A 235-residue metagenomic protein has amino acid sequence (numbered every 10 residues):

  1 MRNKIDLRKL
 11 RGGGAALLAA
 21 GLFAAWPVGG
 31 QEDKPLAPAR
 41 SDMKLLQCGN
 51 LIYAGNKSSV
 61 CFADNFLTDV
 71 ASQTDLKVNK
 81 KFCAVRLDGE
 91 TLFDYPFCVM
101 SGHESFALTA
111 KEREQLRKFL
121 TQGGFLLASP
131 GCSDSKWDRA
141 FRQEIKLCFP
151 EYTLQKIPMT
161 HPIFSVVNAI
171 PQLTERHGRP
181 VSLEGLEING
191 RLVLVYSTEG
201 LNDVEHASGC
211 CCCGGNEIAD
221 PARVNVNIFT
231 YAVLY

Functional and structural regions predicted by a protein language model:
R2-A16: Bacterial N-terminal signal peptides that target proteins for export
R2-I5, S59-A140, L147, S197: Helical hinge/lid and interdomain linker segments adjacent to catalytic or ligand-binding clefts that mediate domain
G14-A25: Bacterial N-terminal signal peptides
W26-F97, H103-E104, L201-N202, S208-Y235: Aromatic-Pro/Gly-enriched surface loop or interdomain linker that acts as a lid/target-recognition segment
A37-D42, Q115-L116, I188: Short, surface-exposed loop and linker segments with low hydrophobicity and enrichment for Pro/Ser/Thr
K44-Q47, F62-A63, S135-S208, G215-V226: An acidic, glycine-rich "communication" segment
A84-R86, C132-W137, P162-V166, F229-Y235: Low-complexity, flexible helical/coil segments
